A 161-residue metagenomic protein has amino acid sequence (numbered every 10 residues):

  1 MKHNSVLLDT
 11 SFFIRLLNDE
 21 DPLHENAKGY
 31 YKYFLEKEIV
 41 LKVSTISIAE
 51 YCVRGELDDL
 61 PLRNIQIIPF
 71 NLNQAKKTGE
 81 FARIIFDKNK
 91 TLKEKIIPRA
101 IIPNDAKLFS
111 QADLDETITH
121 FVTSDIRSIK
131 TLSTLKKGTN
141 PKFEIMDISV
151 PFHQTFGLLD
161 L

Functional and structural regions predicted by a protein language model:
M1-H3, D115-L161: Acidic, PIN/NYN-like endoribonuclease modules and their adjacent C-terminal/linker elements
M1-K42, C52-I65, S149-L161: Short, well-structured N-terminal submotif of metal-dependent ribonuclease cores
S11, D21, T45, L72 (+1 more regions): Alpha-helix N-cap/helix-start capping motif
L17, G55, A82, L132-S133: Short, flexible helix/strand-to-coil boundary loops that buttress conserved ligand/catalytic motifs in alpha/beta
N18-D21, I46, I96-I101: Short, flexible loop segments at the rims of nucleotide/cofactor-binding pockets, characterized by
K42-S44, Y51, H120-T123: Short, hydrophobic beta-strand segments that form beta-sheet elements in well-ordered domains
T45-E50, E56-E94, P141-L161: Mobile, glycine- and charge-enriched loop segments and immediately flanking short secondary-structure elements within
P69-T131: Active-site neighborhoods of divalent-metal-dependent phosphate/nucleic-acid chemistry enzymes
